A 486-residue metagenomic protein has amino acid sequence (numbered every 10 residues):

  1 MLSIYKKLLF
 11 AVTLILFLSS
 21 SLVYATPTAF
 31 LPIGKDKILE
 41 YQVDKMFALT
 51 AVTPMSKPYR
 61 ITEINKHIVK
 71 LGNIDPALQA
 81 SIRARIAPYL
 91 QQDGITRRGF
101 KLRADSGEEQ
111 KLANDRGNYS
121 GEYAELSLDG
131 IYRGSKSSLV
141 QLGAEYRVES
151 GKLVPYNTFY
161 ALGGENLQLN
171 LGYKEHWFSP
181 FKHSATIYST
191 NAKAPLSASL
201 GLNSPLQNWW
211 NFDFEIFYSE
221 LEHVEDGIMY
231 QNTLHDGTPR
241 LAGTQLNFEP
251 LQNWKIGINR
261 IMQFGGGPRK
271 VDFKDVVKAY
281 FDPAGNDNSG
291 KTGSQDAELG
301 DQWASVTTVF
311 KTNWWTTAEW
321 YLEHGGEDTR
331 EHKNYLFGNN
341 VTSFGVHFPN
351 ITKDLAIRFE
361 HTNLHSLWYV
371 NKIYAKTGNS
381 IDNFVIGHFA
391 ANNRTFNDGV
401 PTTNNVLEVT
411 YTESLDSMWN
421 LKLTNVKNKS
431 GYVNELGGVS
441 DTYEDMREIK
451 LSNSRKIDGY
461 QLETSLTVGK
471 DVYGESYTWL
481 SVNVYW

Functional and structural regions predicted by a protein language model:
A11-S20: Bacterial N-terminal signal peptides
P32-Y41, A84-A144, L169, L462: Transmembrane beta-strand segments of Gram-negative outer membrane beta-barrel proteins
T53-K57, P76-A77, P88-G99, R133-V140 (+7 more regions): Short loop/turn motifs that connect adjacent beta-strands in outer-membrane beta-barrel proteins
A104-Q110, A144-S150, G164-N166, E175-W177 (+10 more regions): Transmembrane beta-strands of outer-membrane beta-barrel pores
N118-L126, G151-Y156, N191-A198, G237-A242 (+5 more regions): Residues that define the transmembrane beta-barrel architecture of outer-membrane proteins
Y119-F212: Well-ordered mid-protein domain cores that form the structural environment of catalytic cofactors
S197-D382, V400-P401, L407, T412 (+3 more regions): Signature for the C-terminal beta-barrel architecture of outer-membrane proteins
L246, R455, E475-W486: Outer-membrane beta-barrel "beta-signal"
